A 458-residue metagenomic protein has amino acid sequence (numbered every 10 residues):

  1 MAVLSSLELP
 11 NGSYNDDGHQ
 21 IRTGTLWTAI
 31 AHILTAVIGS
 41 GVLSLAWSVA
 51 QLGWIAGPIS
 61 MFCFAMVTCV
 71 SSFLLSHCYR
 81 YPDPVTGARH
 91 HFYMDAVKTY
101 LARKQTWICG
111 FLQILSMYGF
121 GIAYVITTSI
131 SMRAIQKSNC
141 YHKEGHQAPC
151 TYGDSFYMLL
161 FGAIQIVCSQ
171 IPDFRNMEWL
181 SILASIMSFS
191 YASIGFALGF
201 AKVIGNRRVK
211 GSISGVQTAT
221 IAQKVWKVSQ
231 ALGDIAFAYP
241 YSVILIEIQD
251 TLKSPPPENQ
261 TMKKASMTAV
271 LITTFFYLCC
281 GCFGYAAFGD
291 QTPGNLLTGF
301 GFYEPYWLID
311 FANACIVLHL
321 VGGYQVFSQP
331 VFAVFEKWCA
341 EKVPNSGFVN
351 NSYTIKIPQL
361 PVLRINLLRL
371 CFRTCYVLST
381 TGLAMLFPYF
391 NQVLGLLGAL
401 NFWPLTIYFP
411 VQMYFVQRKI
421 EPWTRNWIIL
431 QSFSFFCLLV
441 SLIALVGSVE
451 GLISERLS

Functional and structural regions predicted by a protein language model:
M1-S44, T68-F73: Membrane-interface "cap" regions at the ends of multi-pass membrane proteins
A2, L26-L43, L160-I164, D234-I244 (+1 more regions): The first (N-terminal) embedded transmembrane alpha-helix
V3-L4, E8-P10, I21-R22, W27 (+7 more regions): Membrane-interfacial loop- and helix-cap regions that link adjacent transmembrane helices in polytopic membrane proteins
H32, S60-A65, A265, A269: Alpha-helical transmembrane segments of multi-pass membrane proteins, especially transporters and channels
S40, A65-H77, F161-Q170, I407-P410: Central hydrophobic cores of alpha-helical transmembrane segments in multi-pass inner-membrane proteins across all
L45-G53, F174-R175, N391-Q392: Short, hydrophobic transmembrane alpha-helix segments
S48, V167-I171, L383-P388: Hydrophobic alpha-helical transmembrane segments
S48-Y81, T86-G87: Extracellular loop-to-transmembrane helix junctions
